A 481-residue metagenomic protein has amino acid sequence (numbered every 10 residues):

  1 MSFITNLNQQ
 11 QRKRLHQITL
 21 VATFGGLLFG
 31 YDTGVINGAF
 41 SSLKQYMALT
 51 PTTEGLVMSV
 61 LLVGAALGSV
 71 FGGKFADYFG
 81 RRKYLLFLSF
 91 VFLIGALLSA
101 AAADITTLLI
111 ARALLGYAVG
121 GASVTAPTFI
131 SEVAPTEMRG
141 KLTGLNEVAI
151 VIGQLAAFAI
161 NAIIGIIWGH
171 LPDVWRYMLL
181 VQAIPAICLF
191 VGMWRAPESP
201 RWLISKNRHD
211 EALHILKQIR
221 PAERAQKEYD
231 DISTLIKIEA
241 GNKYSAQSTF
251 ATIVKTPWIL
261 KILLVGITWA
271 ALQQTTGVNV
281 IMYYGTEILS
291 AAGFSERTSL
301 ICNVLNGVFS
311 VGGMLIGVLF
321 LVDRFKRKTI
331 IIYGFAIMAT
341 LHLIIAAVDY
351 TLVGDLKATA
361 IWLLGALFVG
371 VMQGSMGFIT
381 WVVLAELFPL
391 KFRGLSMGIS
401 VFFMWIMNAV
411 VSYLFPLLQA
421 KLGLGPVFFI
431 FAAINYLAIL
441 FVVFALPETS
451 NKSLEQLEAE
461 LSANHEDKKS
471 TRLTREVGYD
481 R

Functional and structural regions predicted by a protein language model:
M1-I219, I238-R481: Alpha-helical transmembrane bundle of multi-pass membrane proteins
A225-K237, N303: Short, well-structured alpha-helical segments
